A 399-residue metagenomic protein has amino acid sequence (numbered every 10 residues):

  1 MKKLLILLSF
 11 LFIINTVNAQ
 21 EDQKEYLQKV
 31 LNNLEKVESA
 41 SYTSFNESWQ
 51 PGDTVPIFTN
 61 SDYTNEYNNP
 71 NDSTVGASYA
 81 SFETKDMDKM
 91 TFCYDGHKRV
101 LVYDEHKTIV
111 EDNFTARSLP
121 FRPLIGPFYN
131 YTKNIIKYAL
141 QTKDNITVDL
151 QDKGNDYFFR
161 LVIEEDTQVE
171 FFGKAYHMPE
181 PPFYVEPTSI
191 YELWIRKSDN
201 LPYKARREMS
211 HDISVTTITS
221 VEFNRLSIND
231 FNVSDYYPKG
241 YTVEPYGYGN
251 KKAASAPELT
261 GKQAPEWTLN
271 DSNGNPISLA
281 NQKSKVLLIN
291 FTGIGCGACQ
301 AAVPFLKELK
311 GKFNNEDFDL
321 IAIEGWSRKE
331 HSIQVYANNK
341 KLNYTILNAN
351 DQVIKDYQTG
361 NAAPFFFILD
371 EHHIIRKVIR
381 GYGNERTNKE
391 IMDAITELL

Functional and structural regions predicted by a protein language model:
L4-I13: Sec-dependent N-terminal signal peptides
N18-N68, T142-V148: N-terminal leader/targeting segments and the immediate start of mature chains
P70-Y129, S214: An acidic-aromatic
Y129-S198: Extended beta-strand-rich segments in extracellular/periplasmic secretory proteins, especially within noncatalytic
P182-I190, S198-N275, Q282: Non-transmembrane domains of secretory- and envelope-associated proteins
I277-Q300, L306: Short active-site neighborhood of thiol/selenol oxidoreductases, capturing the structured segment around
Q300-K340, A349-D356: Structural microenvironment flanking redox-active thiols in thiol-disulfide oxidoreductases
N338-L342, A349-A394: Thiol/disulfide oxidoreductase modules built on the thioredoxin-like
